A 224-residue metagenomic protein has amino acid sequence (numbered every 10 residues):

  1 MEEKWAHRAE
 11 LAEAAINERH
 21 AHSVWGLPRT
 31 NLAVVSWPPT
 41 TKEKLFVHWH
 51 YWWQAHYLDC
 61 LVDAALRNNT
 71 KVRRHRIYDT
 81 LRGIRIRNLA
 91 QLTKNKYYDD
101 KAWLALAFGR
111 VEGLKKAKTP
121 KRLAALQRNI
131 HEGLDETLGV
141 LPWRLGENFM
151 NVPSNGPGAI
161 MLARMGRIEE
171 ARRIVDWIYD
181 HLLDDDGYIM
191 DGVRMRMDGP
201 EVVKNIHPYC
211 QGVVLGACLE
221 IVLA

Functional and structural regions predicted by a protein language model:
M1-E2, A55-T70, W103-K118, P157-R167 (+1 more regions): Well-ordered alpha-helical scaffold segments within catalytic/enzyme domains
M1-Q91, L114-V140, R173, W177: Low-complexity, Ser/Thr/Pro/Gly-enriched N-terminal "stalk/linker" regions
A21, L182, V222-A224: Non-catalytic carbohydrate-binding regions of carbohydrate-active enzymes
P28-H48, D99-V111, G139-A159, G187-V213: Carbohydrate-binding/catalytic loop surfaces
R74, P120, F149, I168-A171 (+1 more regions): Internal amphipathic alpha-helical segments of the cytochrome P450 catalytic fold
L92, Y98: Acidic catalytic motifs of isoprenoid enzymes
P153-D191: Loop-centered beta-sheet repeat module
